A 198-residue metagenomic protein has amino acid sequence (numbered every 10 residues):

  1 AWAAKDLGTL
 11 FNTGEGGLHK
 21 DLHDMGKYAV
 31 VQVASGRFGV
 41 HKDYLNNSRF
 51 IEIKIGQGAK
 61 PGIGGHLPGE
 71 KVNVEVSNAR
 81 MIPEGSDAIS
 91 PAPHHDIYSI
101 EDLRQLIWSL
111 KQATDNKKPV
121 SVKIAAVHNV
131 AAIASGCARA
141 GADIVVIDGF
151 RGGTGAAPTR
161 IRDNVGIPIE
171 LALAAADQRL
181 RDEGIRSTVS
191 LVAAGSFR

Functional and structural regions predicted by a protein language model:
A1-H95, S99-R104: N-terminal capping/small domains of soluble enzymes
K20-D21, V31, P91-R198: Glycine-rich phosphate/ribose-binding loops and adjacent secondary-structure elements that form binding surfaces
